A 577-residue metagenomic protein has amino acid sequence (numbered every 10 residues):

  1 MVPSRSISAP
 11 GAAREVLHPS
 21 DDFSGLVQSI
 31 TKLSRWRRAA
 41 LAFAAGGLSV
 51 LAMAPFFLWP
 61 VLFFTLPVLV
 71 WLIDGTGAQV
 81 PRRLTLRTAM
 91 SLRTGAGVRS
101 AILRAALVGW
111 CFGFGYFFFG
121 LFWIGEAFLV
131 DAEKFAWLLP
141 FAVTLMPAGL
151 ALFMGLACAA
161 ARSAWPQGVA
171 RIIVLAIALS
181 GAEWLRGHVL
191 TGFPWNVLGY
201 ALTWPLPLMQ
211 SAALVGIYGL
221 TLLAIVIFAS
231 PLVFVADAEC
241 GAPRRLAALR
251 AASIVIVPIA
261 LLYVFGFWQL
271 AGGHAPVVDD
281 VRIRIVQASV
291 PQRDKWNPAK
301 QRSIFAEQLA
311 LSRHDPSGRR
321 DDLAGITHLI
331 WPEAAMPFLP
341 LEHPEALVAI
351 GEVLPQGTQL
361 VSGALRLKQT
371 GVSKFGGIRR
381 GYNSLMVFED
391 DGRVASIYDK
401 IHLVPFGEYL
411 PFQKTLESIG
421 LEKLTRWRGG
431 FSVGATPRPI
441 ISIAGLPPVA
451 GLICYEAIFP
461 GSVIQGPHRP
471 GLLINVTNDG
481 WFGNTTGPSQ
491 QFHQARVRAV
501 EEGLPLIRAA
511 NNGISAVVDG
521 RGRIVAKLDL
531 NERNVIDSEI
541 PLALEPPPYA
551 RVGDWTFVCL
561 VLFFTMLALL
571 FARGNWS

Functional and structural regions predicted by a protein language model:
P3-G272, A306, N484-T485, A495-R498 (+3 more regions): Membrane-embedded alpha-helical bundles of multi-pass enzymes that act on lipidic or dolichyl-linked glycan substrates
M53-V68, Y116-W123, Q287-S289, L323-F338 (+2 more regions): Short, conserved active-site loops that position catalytic residues or coordinate cofactors/metal ions across diverse
P140-L145, V290-W296, E422: Short glycine/proline- and acidic residue-enriched helix-loop micro-motifs that form flexible lids or anion-recognition
M146, L150, H188, D294 (+5 more regions): Hydrophobic alpha-helical scaffolding
A161, W165, L232, A236 (+3 more regions): Generic structural signal for well-ordered alpha-helical scaffold segments
W204-L206, Q210, V257-L329, L341-G351: Membrane-interface segments at or immediately adjacent to transmembrane helices that form the boundary between
G325-S577: Solvent-exposed soluble domains appended to multi-pass membrane proteins
